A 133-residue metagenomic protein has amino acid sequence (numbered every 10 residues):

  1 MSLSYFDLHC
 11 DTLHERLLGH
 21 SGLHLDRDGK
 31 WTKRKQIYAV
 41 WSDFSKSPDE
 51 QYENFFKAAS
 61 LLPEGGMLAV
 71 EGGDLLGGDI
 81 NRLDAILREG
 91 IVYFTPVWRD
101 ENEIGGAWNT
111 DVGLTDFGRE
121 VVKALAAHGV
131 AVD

Functional and structural regions predicted by a protein language model:
M1-V112, D116: N-terminal hydrophobic targeting/anchoring segments and the immediately downstream early-domain regions of hydrolases
V121-H128: N-terminal secretory/targeting leader peptides
V130-D133: Catalytic beta/alpha-barrel core
